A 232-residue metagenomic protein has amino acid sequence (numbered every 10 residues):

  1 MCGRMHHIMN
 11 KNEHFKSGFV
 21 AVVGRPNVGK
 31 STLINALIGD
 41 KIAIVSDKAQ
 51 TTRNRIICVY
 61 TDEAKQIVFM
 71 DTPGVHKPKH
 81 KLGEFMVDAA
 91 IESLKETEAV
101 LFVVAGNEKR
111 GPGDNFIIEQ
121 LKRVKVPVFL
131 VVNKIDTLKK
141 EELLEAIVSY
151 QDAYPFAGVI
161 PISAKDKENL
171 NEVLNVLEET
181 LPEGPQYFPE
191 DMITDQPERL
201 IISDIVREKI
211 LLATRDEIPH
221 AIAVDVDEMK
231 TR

Functional and structural regions predicted by a protein language model:
H6-D88, E92-E96: Conserved G1/Walker A P-loop phosphate-binding module
G24-R25, D71, V132, V226-K230: Flexible glycine-/small-residue-rich
D40, V59-E63, P78, S93-V100 (+4 more regions): Conserved, well-folded catalytic cores of nucleic-acid-processing and energy-transducing macromolecular machines
A49-T51, P73-H76, G106-R110, I135-L138 (+2 more regions): Conserved nucleotide-binding/hydrolysis micro-motifs of P-loop NTPases
T61-A64, D88-V159, T231-R232: Conserved C-terminal guanine-recognition region of P-loop GTPase G domains, centered on the G4
P127, D136-T194, E198: Canonical P-loop GTPase G-domain recognition
E198-R232: P-loop NTP-binding site
